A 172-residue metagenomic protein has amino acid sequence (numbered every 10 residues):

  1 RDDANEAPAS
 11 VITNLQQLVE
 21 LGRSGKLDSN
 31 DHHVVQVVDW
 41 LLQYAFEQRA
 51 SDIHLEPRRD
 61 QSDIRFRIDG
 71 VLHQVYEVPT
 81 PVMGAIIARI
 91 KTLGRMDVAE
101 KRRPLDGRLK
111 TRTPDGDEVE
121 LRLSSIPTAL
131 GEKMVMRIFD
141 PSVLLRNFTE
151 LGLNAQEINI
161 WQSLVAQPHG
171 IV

Functional and structural regions predicted by a protein language model:
R1-E132, R137-L144, F148-T149, Q156 (+1 more regions): N-terminal, intrinsically disordered, highly charged
V172: Conserved beta-strand position immediately N-terminal to the Walker
